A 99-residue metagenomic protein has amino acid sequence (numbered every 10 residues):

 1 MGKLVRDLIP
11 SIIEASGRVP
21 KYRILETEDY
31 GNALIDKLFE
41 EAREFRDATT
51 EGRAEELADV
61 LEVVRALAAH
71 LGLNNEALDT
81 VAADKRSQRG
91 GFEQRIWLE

Functional and structural regions predicted by a protein language model:
M1-E99: Flexible "arm" and connector segments at domain edges
